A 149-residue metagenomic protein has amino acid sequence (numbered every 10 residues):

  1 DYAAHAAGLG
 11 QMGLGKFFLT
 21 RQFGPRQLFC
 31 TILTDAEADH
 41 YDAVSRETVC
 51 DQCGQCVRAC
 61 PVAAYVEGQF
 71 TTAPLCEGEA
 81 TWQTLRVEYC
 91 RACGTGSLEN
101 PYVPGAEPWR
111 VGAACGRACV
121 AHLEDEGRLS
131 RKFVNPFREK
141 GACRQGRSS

Functional and structural regions predicted by a protein language model:
D1-G146: Catalytic cores of enzyme domains
